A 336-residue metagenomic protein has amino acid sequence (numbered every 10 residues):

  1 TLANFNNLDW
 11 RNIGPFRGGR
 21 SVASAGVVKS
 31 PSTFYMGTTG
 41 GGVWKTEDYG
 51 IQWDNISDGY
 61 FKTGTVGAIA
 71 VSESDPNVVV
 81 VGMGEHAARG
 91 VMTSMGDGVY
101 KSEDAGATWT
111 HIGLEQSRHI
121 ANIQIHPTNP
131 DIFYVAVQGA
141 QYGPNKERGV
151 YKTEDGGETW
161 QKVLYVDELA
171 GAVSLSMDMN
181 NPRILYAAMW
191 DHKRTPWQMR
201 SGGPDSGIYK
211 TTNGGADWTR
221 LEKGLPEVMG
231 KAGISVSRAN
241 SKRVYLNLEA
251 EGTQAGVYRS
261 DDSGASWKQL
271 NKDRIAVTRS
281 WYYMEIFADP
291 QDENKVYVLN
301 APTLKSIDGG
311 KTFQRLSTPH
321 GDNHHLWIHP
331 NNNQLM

Functional and structural regions predicted by a protein language model:
T1-M336: Beta-propeller blade termini and top-face loops
